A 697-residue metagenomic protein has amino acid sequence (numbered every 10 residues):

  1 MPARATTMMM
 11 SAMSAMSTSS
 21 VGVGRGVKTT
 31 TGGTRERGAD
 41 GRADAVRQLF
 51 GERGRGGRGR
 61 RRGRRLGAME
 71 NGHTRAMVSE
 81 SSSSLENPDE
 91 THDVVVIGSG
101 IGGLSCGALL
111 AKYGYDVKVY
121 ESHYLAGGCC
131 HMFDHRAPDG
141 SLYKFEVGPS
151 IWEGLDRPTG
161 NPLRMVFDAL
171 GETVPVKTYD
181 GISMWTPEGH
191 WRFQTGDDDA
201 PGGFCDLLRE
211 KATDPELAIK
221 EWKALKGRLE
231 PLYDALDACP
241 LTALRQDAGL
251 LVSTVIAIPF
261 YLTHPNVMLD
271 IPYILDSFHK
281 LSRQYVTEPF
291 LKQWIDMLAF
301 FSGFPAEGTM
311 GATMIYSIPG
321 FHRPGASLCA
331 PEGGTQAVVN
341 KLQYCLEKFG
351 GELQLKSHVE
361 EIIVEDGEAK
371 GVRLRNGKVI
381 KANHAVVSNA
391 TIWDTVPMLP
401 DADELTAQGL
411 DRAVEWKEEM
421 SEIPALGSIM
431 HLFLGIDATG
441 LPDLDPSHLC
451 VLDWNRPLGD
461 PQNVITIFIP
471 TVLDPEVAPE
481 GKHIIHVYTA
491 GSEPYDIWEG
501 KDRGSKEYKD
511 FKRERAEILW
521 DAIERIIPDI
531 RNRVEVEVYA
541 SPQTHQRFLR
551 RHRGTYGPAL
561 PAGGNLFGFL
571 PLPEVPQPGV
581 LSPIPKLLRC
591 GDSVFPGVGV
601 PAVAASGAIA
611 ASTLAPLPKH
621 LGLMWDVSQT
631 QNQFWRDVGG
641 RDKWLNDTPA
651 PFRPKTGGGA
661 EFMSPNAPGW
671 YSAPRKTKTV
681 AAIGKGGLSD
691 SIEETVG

Functional and structural regions predicted by a protein language model:
M1-G54: N-terminal chloroplast transit peptides
L85-L241, A559-G564: N-terminal glycine-rich phosphate/pyrophosphate-binding loop and immediately adjacent elements
P149, D592-A615: A conserved FAD-binding loop/helix module that cradles the flavin
G227-F349, K356, F548-G568: Active-site/ligand-binding neighborhood in enzyme catalytic cores
E288, K292-P305, P528-P596: A glycine-rich dinucleotide-binding beta-alpha-beta segment and adjacent secondary-structure elements that constitute
A330-P331, G351, H358-E480, L581: Mid-domain catalytic core of redox enzymes that form a hydrophobic substrate pocket/lid adjacent to a catalytic redox
V364, A615-Y671: Active-site-proximal substrate-binding core of FAD-dependent oxidoreductases
D437-R547: C-terminal segments that line or cap access tunnels to active or ligand-binding sites in enzymes and enzyme-associated
